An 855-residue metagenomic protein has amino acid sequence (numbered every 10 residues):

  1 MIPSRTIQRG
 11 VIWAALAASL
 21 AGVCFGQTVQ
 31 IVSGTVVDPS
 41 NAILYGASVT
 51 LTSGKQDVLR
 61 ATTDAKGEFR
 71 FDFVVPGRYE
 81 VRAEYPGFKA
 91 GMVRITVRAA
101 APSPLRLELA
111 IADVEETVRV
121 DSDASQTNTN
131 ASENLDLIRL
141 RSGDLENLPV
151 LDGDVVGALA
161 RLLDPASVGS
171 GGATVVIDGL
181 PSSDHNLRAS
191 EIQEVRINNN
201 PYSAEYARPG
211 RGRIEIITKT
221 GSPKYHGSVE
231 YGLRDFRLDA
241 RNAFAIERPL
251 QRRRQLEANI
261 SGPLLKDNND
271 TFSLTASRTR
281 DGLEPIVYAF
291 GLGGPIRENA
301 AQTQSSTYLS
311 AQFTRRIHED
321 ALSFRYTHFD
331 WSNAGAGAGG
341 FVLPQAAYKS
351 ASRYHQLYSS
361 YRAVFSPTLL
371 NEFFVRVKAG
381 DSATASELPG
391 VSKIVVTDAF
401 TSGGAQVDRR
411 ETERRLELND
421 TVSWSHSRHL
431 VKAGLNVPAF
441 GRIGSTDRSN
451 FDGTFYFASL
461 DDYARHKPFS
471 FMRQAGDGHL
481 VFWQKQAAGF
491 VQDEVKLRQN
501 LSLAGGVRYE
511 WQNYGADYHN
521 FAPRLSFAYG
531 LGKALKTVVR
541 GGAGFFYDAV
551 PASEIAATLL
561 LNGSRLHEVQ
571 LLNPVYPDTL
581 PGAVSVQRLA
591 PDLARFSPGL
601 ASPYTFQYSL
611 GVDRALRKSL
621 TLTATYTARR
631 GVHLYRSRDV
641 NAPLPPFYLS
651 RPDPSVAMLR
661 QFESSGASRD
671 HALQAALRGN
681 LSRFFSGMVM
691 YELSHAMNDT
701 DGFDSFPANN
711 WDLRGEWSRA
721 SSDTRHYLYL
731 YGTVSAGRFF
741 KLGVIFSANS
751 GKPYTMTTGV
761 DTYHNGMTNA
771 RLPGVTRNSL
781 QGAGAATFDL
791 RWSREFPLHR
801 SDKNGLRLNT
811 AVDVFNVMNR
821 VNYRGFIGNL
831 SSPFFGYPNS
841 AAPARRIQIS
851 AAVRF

Functional and structural regions predicted by a protein language model:
I2, I12-L16, L20-E133, I138-R141 (+2 more regions): Periplasm-facing N-terminal accessory domains of Gram-negative outer-membrane beta-barrel systems
K89, V93-E108, V114-T220, D235-F244 (+6 more regions): Periplasmic N-terminal accessory/gating domains of Gram-negative outer-membrane beta-barrel systems
L187, A204-Y206, G221-H226, L265-N269 (+9 more regions): Short loop/turn motifs that connect adjacent beta-strands in outer-membrane beta-barrel proteins
P249-G335, K349-V377, P523: Transmembrane beta-barrel wall of Gram-negative outer-membrane proteins
S305, R316-G489, A657-M658: Replace "related TpsB outer-membrane translocases also match" with "some related outer-membrane beta-barrels such as
D517, S526-Q661, N765-T768, T776-S779 (+1 more regions): Solvent-exposed loop/turn elements at secondary-structure boundaries
S619, G737-R771, L780-D789, S793-F855: C-terminal beta-signal and adjacent terminal beta-strands/loops of Gram-negative outer-membrane beta-barrel proteins
T623-N749, P753: Gram-negative outer-membrane beta-barrel transporters
